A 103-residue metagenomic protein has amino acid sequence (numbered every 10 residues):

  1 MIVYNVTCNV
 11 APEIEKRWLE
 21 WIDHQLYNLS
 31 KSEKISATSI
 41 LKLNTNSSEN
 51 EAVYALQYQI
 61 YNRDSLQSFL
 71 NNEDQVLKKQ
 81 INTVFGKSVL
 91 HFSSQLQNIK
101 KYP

Functional and structural regions predicted by a protein language model:
I2-N9, L41-N72: Short, well-ordered beta-strand segments in beta-rich or mixed alpha/beta enzyme and ligand-binding folds
A11-I14, Q95: Intrinsically disordered, low-complexity regions enriched in Ser/Pro/Gly/Gln/His and often acidic
I14, D64-L66, Y102: Residue-level signal for secondary-structure boundary sites
I14-I40, V76-K79: Short amphipathic alpha-helical segments
D23, Q57-I60, L96, K101: Generic alpha-helical hydrophobic packing signal
S32-S36, Q59-S94: An amphipathic, aromatic/His-enriched active-site/gating alpha helix that lines ligand/cofactor pockets
S39-E49, Q80-P103: Glycine-rich beta-strand-turn "strand-cap" elements at beta-sheet edges
